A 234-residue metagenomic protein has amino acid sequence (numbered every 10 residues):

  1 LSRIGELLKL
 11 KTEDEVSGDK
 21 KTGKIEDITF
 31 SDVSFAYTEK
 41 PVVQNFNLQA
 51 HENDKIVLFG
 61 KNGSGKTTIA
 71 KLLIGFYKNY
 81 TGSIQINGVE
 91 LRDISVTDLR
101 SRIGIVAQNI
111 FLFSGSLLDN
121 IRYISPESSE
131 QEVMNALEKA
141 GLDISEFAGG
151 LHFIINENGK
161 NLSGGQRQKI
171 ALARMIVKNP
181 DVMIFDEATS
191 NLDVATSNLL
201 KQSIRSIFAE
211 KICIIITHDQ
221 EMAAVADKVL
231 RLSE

Functional and structural regions predicted by a protein language model:
L1-E39, K78-T81, Q85, S128-E138 (+1 more regions): ABC transporter TMD-NBD coupling linker
E6, Q85, D93, L118-E157 (+2 more regions): ABC ATPase nucleotide-binding domain helical subdomain, centered on the C-loop/LSGGQ "ABC signature"
F35-N45, D93-S95: A short, flexible loop at the N-terminus of ABC-type nucleotide-binding domains that lies
F59-K61: The feature captures the beta-strand-to-loop junction immediately N-terminal to the Walker
T68, S101-N109, L117-N120, A136 (+1 more regions): ABC-family ATPase nucleotide-binding domain "signature/switch" substructure
I74: Helix-to-loop junction immediately C-terminal to a conserved catalytic motif
G82-V89, L99: Conserved ABC transporter NBD signature motif
